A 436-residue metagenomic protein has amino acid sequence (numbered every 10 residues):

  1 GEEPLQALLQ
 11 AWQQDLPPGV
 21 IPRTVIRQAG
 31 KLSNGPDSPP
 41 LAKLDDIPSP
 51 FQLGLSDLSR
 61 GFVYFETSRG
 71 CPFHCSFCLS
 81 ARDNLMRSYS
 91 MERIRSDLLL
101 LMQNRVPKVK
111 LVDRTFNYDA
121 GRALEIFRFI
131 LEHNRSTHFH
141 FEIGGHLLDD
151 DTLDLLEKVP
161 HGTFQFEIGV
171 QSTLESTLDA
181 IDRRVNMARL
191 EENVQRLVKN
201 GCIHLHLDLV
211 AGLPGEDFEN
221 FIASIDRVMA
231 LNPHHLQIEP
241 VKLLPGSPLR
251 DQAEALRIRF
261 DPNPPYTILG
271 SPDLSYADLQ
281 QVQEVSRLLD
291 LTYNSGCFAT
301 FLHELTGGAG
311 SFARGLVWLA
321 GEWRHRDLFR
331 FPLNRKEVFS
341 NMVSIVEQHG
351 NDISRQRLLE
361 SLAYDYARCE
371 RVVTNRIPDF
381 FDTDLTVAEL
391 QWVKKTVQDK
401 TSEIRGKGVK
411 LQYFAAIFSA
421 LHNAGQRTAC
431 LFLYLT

Functional and structural regions predicted by a protein language model:
G1-L41: Glycine-rich beta-alpha loop elements in corrinoid/cobalamin-binding modules across cobalamin-dependent enzymes
G1-P4, P40-L41, P72, F116-N117 (+4 more regions): Short, solvent-exposed loop/turn segments at secondary-structure junctions
L5-L8, I126, S224: Structural preference for long, well-ordered alpha-helical segments in enzyme cores
N34-G54: A short, charged helix-loop
D37-S38, I47, A123-L124, T152-L153 (+1 more regions): Short aromatic-enriched loop/helix-cap "lid" or pocket-rim segments at secondary-structure transitions that line
S49-I203: Radical SAM [4Fe-4S] cluster-binding motif and immediate context
R95, L100-V112, S136-E142, P160-S172 (+1 more regions): Conserved C-terminal portion of the radical SAM core fold that forms the substrate/S-adenosylmethionine-binding
R287-T436: Radical SAM enzyme core and accessory elements
